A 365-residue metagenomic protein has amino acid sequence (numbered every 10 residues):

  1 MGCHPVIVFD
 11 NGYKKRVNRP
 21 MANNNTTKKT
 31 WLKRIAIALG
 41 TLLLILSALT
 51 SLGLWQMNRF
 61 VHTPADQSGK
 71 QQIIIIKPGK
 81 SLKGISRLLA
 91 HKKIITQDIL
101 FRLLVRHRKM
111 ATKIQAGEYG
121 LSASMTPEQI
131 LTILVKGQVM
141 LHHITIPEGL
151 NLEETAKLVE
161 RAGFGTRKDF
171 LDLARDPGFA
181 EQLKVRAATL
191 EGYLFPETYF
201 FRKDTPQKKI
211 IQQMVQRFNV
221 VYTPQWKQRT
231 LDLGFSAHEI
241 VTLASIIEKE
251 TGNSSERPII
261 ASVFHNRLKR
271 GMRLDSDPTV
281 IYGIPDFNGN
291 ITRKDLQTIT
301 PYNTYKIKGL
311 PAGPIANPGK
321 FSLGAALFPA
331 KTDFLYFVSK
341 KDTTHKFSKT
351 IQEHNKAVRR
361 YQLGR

Functional and structural regions predicted by a protein language model:
G2-L32: N-terminal Lys/Arg-rich, disordered targeting/topogenic segments
V8, K14-V17, H62, D275 (+2 more regions): A generic signature of intrinsically disordered, low-complexity regions enriched in glycine/proline and charged/polar
N23-S68: N-terminal type II signal-anchor transmembrane helix that functions as the membrane-insertion/stop-transfer segment
K33, I45-A48, K83, E153 (+3 more regions): Hydrophobic alpha-helical segments
L42-S47, I73, H143, Q228 (+1 more regions): N-terminal hydrophobic or amphipathic segments with adjacent small-residue motifs that include Sec signal peptides
G53-Y222: Signal peptide-directed extracytoplasmic domains
S81, T145, L158-L171, F179-R365: Bacterial extracytoplasmic/cell-wall-associated proteins, especially those involved in peptidoglycan
